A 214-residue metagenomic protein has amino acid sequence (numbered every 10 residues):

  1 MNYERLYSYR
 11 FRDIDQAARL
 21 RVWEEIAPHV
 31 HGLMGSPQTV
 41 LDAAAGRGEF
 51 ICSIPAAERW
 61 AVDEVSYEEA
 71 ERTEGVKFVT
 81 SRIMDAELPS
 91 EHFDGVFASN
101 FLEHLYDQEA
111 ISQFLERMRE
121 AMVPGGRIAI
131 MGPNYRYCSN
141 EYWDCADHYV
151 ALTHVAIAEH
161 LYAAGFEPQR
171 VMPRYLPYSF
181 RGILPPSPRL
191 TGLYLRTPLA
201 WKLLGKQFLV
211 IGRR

Functional and structural regions predicted by a protein language model:
M1-E91, G95-S99, I111, L115 (+1 more regions): Conserved N-terminal segment of class I S-adenosyl-L-methionine
R72-E74, N140-D144, F180-P185: Short aromatic-enriched loop/helix-cap "lid" or pocket-rim segments at secondary-structure transitions that line
N100-H104: Short catalytic micro-motifs in class I SAM-dependent methyltransferases
Y106-A110, N140: Short N-terminal helix/helix-N-cap motif within the alpha/beta-hydrolase-1
S112-R127: A short glycine-rich, Lys/Arg-flanked "PGG" loop and its adjoining helix->strand segment in the class I
A129-H148: Short, glycine-/aromatic-enriched active-site segment of Class I SAM-dependent methyltransferases
Y149-G165: Short alpha-helix
E159, R170-R214: A C-terminal cap/extension of S-adenosyl-L-methionine-dependent methyltransferases that defines the acceptor-substrate
